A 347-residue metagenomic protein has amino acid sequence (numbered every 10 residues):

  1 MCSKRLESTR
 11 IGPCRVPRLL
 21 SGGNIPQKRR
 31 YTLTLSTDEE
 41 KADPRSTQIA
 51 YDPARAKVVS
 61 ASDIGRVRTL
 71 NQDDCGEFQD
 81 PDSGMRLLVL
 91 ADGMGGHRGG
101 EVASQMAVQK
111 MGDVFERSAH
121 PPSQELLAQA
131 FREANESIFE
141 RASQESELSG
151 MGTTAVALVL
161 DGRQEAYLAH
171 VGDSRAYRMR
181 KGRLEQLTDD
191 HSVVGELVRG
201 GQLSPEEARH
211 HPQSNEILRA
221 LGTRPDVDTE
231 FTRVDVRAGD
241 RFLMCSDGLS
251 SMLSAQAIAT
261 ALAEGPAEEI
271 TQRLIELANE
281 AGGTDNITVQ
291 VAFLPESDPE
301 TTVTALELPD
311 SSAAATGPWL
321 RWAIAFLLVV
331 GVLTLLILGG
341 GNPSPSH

Functional and structural regions predicted by a protein language model:
K4, R10, C14-R15, L20-H347: PP2C/PPM-type serine/threonine phosphatase catalytic domain
